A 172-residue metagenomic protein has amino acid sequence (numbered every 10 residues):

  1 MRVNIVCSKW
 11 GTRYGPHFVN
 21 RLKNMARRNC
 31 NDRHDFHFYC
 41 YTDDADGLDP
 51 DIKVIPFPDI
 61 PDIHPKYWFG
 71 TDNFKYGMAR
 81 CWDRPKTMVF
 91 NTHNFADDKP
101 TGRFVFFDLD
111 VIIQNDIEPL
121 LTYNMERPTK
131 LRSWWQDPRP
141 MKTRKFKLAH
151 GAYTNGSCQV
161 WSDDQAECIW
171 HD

Functional and structural regions predicted by a protein language model:
M1-G70, D97-P100, D163: N-terminal anchoring/stem segment of glycosyltransferases
P16-H17, D49-P50, N115-E118, W170: Short glycine-/acidic-enriched loop or helix-start segments at secondary-structure transitions that form or flank
H34-D43, R103-V111, R127-R132: Short, hydrophobic beta-strand segments that form beta-sheet elements in well-ordered domains
F36, Y153-D172: Catalytic core and acceptor-binding pocket of nucleotide-sugar-dependent glycosyltransferases
K53-V54, Y67-G77, T143-A149: Short, surface-exposed amphipathic charged segments that create phosphate/polyanion-binding patches used for binding
I60-F107, Q114-N115, P119: A conserved donor-nucleotide-binding helix/loop in the catalytic core of Leloir-type glycosyltransferases
K86-M88, R127, N155-Q159: Small-molecule pocket liners
V111-G151: Conserved donor-nucleotide/metal-binding helix-loop-beta segment in metal-dependent transferases, i.e., the alpha-helix
